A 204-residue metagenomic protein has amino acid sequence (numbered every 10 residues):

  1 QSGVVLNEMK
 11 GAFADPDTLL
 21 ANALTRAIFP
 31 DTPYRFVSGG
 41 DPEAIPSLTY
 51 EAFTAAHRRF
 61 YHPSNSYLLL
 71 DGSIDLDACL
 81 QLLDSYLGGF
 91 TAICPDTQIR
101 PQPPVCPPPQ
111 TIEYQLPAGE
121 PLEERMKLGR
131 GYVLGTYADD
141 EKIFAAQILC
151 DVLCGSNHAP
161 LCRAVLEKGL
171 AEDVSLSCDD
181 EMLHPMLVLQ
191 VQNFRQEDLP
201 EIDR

Functional and structural regions predicted by a protein language model:
Q1-V105, P121-R130, L134-A146, D151-R204: Charge-rich, well-structured scaffold segments of protease-associated domains
P108-E120: Short, low-order "capping/linker" segments at domain edges
